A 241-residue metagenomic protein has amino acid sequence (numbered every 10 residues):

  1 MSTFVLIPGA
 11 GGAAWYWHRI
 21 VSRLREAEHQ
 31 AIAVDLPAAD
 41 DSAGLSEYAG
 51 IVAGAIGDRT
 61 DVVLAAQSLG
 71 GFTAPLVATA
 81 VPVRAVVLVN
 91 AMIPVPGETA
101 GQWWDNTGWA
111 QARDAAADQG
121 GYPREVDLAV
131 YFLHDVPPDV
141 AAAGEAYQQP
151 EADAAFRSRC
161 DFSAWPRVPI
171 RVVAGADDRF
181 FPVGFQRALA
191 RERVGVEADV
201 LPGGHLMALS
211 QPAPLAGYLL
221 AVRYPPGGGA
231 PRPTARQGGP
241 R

Functional and structural regions predicted by a protein language model:
S2-D41: Conserved HGGG/HGGXW glycine-rich cap/lid loop of the alpha/beta-hydrolase fold
Q30-V63, G101-D105: Active-site loop/oxyanion-hole signature of alpha/beta-hydrolase fold enzymes
P37-A39, L201-L206: Histidine-bearing beta->alpha loop at or near hydrolase active sites
A65-G70, A74: Gly/Ala-rich beta-loop-alpha elbow adjacent to hydrolase catalytic centers
T79-E125, A152-R159: Flexible "cap/lid" loop of the alpha/beta hydrolase fold
Q119-A164: Conserved alpha/beta-hydrolase catalytic His-Asp/Glu region
P166, V172-A174: Short beta-strand/loop motif that positions the catalytic acidic residue of the alpha/beta-hydrolase fold
A176-P202, L209, A221-R223: Conserved loop-alpha-helix segment in the C-terminal half of the alpha/beta-hydrolase fold that carries the catalytic
